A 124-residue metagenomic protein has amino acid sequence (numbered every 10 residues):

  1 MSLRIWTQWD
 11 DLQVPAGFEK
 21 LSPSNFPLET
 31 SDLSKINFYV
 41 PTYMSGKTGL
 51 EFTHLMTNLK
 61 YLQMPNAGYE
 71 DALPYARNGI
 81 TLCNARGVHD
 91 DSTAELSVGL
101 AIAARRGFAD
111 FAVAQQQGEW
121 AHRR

Functional and structural regions predicted by a protein language model:
M1-P41: N-terminal glycine-/charge-rich "phosphate-binding" loop or analogous flexible N-terminal tail
L3, E29-T30, S45, G107 (+1 more regions): Alpha-helix initiation/capping motif
N37-Q116: Phosphate/diphosphate ligand-binding glycine-rich loop within oxidoreductases
Q117-R124: A short, basic/flexible loop-to-alpha-helix module at the beginning of a structural domain
